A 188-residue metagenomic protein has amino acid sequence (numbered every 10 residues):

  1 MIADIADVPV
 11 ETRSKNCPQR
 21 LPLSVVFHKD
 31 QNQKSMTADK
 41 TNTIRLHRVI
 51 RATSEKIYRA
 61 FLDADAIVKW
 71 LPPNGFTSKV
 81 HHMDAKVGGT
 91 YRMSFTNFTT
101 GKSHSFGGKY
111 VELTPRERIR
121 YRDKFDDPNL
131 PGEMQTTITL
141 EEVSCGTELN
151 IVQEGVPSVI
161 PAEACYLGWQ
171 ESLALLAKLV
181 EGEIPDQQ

Functional and structural regions predicted by a protein language model:
I2-V10, S14: Extreme N-terminal basic, low-complexity initiation segments that serve as generic localization/processing leaders
R13-T77: Hydrophobic ligand-binding cavity/cleft-lining segments
R45-L46, D65-S103, Q187: Short beta-edge strand/loop motif at the mouth of beta-sheet-based domains
R48, V80-M83, F106-E112, M134-E141: Hydrophobic/aromatic beta-strand elements that line small-molecule binding cavities or substrate pockets in beta-rich
I57, I67, Y91, Y110 (+4 more regions): Hydrophobic pocket/interface hotspot
T114-I119: Short, conserved beta-turn/loop elements at beta-strand boundaries and strand-helix junctions
R120-Q170, Q187: Beta-strand/loop substructures that line and gate deep hydrophobic ligand-binding cavities in soluble
L179-Q188: Short, highly charged C-terminal tails/helix-capping segments
